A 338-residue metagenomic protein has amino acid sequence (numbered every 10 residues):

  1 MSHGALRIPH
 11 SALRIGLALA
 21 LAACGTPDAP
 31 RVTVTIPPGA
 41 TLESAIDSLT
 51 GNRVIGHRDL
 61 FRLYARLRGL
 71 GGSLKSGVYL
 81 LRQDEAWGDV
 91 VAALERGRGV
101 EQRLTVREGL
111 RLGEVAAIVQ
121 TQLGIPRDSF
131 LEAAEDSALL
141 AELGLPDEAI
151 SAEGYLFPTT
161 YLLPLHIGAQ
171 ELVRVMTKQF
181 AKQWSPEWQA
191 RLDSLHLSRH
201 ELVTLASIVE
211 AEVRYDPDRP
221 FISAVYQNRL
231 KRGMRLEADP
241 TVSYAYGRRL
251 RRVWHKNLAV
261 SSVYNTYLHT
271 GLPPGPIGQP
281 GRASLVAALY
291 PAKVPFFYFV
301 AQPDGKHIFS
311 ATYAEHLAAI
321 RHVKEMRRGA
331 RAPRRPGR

Functional and structural regions predicted by a protein language model:
M1-G16: Short, basic, low-complexity termini and linkers enriched in Ser/Thr/Gly/Pro that act as targeting/leader peptides
H10-A12, L21, T35, I150 (+1 more regions): Compositionally biased, low-complexity repeat tracts
G16-G25: Hydrophobic h-region of N-terminal signal peptides that target proteins for export in Gram-negative bacteria
G25-W184: Signal peptide-directed extracytoplasmic domains
T41, T121-D128, E132, L139-R338: Bacterial extracytoplasmic/cell-wall-associated proteins, especially those involved in peptidoglycan
